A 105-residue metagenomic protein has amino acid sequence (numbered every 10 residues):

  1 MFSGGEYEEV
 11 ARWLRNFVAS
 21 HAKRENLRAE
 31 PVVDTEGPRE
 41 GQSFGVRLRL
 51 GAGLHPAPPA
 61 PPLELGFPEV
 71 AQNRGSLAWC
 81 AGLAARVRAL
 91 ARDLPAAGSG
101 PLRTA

Functional and structural regions predicted by a protein language model:
M1-G37, N73-V87, A105: Negatively charged, low-complexity tracts enriched in Asp/Glu with abundant Ser/Thr
D34, R47-R49: Residue-level recognition of well-ordered beta-strand positions that form the cores of beta-sheet-rich folds across
P38-V46: A short, glycine/Asx- and small/polar-enriched loop/turn that sits immediately N-terminal to a beta-strand
L50-A85, A89-R92: Intrinsically disordered, low-complexity regulatory segments enriched in Ser/Thr/Pro and charged residues
R92, A96-A105: Intrinsically disordered, low-complexity, Lys/Arg-biased terminal tails
